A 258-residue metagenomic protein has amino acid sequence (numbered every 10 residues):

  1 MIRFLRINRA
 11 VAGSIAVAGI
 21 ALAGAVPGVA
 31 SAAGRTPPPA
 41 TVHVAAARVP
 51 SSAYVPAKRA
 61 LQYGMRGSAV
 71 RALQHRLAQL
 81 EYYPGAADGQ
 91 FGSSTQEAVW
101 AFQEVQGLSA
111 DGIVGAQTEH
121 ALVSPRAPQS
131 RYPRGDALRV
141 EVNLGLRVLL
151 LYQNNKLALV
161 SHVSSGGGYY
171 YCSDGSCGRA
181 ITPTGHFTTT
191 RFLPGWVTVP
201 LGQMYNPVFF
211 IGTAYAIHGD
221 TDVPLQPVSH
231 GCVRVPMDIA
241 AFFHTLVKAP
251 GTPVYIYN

Functional and structural regions predicted by a protein language model:
I2-I15, A21-A87: Acidic, Ser/Thr/Pro/Gly-enriched interdomain connector segments
V17, A32-G34, A127-A137, A180-T184 (+1 more regions): Exported/periplasmic cell-wall-interacting domains
R48-R59, V105, A110, A116-L138: Intrinsically disordered, low-complexity Ser/Thr-rich linker and spacer segments in cell-wall-related proteins
A60-R71, H75-E97, A101-A121: Short acidic, glycine/serine/threonine-rich helix-capping segments at coil-helix boundaries
G67-Q74, Q96, E119, L146 (+3 more regions): Extracytoplasmic/secreted envelope proteins and their assembly/folding machinery, especially bacterial periplasmic
L77-A87, F102-A110, R126, Q153 (+3 more regions): Sec/Tat-exported extracytoplasmic proteins
V123-G168: A structural motif detector for short, solvent-exposed N-terminal "entry" segments of globular domains
S164-A180: Electropositive
